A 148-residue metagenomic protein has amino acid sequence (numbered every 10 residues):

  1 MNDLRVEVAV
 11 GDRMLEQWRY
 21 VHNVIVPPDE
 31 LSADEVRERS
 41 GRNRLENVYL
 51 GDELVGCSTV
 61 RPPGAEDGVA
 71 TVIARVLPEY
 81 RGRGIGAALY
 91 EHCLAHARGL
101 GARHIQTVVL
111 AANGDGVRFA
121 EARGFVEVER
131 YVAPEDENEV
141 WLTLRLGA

Functional and structural regions predicted by a protein language model:
M1-A33, V140-A148: Short amphipathic alpha-helix that is part of the acyltransferase structural core
V36-G41: Short loop/turn motifs at secondary-structure junctions and domain boundaries
R42, E66-G68, N113, E135-N138: Short acidic/glycine-enriched loop/turn segments that link adjacent beta-strands
N47, E53-P62, G68-R75: Conserved beta-strand in the GNAT
I73-R81, V109-L110: A short, internal acetyl-CoA/4′-phosphopantetheine-binding micro-motif in the GNAT/acyltransferase core
G82-A95, G99, R118-A122: Conserved acetyl-CoA-binding loop-helix of GNAT-fold acetyltransferases
A97-A111: Conserved GNAT acetyl-CoA-binding A-motif
Q106-L110, E121-T143: Conserved catalytic-core motifs of GNAT/GCN5-like acyltransferases
